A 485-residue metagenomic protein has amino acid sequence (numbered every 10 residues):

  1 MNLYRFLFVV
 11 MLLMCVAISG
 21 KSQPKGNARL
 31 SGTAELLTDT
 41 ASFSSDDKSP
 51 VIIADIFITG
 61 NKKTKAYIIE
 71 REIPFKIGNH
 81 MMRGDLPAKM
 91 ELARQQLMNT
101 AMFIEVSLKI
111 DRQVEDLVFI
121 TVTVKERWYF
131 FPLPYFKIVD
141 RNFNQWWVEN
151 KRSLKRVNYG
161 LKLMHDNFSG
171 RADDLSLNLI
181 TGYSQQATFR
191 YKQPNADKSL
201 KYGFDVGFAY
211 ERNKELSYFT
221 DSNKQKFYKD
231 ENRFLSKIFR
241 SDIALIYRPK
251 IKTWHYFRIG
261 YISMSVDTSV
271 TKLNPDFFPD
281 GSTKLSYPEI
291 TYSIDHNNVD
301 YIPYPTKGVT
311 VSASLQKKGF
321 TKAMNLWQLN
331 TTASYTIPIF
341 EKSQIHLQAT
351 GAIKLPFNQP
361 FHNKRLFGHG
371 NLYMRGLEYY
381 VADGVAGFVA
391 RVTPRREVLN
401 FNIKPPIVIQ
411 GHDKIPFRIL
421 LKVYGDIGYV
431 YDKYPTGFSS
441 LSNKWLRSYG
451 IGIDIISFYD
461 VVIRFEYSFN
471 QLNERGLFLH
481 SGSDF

Functional and structural regions predicted by a protein language model:
M1-S31, T40, F485: Bacterial Sec-dependent N-terminal signal peptides
Q23-F143, K162, S176-D197, W327-T332 (+4 more regions): Periplasmic polypeptide-binding modules associated with outer-membrane biogenesis and secretion
Y67, P360, N400-P406, Y431-P435 (+2 more regions): Extended hydrophobic-aromatic, low-complexity segments
K125-T291, H296-V299, L366-R375, Y379-F388 (+2 more regions): Gram-negative/organellar outer-membrane beta-barrel architecture
A209-N213, I262-M264, S314-F320, A352-P356 (+1 more regions): Short glycine-rich beta-strand segments
D276-F278, S286, H362-Y373, Y429-K444 (+1 more regions): Solvent-exposed, glycine/polar-rich loop segments of beta-barrel outer-membrane systems
Y287-K414: C-terminal outer-membrane beta-barrel translocator/porin domains of Gram-negative envelope proteins and their
T393-I403, I407, H412-G450: Outer-membrane beta-barrel transmembrane domain signature
